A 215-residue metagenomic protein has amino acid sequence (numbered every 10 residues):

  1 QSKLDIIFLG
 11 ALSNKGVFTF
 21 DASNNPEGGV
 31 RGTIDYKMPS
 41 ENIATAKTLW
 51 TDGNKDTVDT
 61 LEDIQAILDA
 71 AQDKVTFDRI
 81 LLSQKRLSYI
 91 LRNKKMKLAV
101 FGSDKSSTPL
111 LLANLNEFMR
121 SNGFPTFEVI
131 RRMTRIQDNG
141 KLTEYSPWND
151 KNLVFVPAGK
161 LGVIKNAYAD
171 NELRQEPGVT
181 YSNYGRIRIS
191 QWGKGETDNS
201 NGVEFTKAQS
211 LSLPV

Functional and structural regions predicted by a protein language model:
L4-F8, L12, Q72, T76 (+2 more regions): Residue-level signal for secondary-structure boundary elements
D5-P26: Short, glycine/acidic-rich hinge or "gate" loops at secondary-structure transitions that mediate conformational
N14-G16, G53, K151-N152: Glycine-centered flexibility motif
P26-L110: Extended, solvent-exposed, turn-rich assembly/linker loops in the middle of proteins
K97, F101-V215: Sequence/fold signature of self-assembling virion shell proteins
